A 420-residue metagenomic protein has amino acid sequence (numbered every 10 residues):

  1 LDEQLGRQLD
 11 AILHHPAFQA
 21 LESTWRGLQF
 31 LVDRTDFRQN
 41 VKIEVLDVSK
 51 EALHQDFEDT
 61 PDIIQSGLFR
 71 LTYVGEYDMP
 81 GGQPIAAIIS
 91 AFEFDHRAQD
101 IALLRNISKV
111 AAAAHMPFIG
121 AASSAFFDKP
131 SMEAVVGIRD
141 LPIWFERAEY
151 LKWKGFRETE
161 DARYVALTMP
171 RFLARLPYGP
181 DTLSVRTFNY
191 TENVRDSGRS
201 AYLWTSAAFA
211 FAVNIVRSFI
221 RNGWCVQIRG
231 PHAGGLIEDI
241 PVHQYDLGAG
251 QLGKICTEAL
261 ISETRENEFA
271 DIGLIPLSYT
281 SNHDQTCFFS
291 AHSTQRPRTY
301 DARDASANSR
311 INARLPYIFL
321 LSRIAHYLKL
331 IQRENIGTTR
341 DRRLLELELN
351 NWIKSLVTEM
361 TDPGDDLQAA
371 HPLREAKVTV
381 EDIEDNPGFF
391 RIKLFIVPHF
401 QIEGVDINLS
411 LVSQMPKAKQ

Functional and structural regions predicted by a protein language model:
L1-L53, E58: N-terminal-proximal low-complexity accessory segments that begin disordered and transition into the first
Q4, Q8, T24-L31, V110 (+3 more regions): Generic, well-ordered alpha-helical scaffold segments in large soluble proteins
T24, D59-V74, A98-V110: Well-ordered, non-membrane alpha-helical segments in soluble/globular domains
N40-E51, D56-F69, G75, M79 (+1 more regions): Structure-specific endonuclease nuclease cores
Y77-T257: Extended, regular secondary-structure scaffolds
F188-E348, G404-V412: Long, contiguous, structured domain-core segments that constitute the functional module of a protein
L344-A369: Short, hydrophobic/π-rich interface segment
K377-Q420: C-terminal edge-of-domain segments
